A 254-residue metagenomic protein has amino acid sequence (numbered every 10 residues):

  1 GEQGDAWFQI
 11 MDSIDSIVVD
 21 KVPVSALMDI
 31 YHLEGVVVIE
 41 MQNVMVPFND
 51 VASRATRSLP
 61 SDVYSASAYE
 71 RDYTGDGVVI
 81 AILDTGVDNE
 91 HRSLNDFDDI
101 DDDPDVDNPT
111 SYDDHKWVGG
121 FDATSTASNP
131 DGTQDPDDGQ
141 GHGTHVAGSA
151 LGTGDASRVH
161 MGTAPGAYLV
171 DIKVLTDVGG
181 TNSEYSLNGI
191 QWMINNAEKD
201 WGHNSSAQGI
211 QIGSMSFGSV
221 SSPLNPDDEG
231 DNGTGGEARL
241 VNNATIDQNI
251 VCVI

Functional and structural regions predicted by a protein language model:
E2-R71, D76-V79, N95: Autoinhibitory propeptides
V24-L27, L33, G143, A147-A150 (+3 more regions): Extracytoplasmic/secreted envelope proteins and their assembly/folding machinery, especially bacterial periplasmic
Y31-G35, V87, L151-D155, Q191-K199 (+2 more regions): Sec-exported extracytoplasmic/periplasmic mature domains
I39-Q42, L175, S216: Conserved residues at the C-terminal ends of beta-strands
T56, N95-D101, L187-I190, D228-R239: Short secondary-structure boundary/capping segments
S67-Y185, G202-I212, S222-P223, D247-N249: Subtilisin-like serine protease catalytic core
G141-T144, L169, K199-D200, N232-T234 (+1 more regions): Catalytic cores of extracellular degradative/oxidative enzymes
S206-I254: Catalytic-core segments of hydrolase enzymes
